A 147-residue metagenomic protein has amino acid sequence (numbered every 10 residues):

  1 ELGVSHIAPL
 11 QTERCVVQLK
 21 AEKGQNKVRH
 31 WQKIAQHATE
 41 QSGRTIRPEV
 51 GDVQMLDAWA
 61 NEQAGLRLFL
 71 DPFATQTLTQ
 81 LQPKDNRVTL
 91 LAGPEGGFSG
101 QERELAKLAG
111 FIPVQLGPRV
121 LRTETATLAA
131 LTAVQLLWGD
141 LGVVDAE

Functional and structural regions predicted by a protein language model:
E1-L68: RNA substrate-binding interface of SAM-dependent RNA methyltransferases
R14-V16, A74, E95, Q135: Short, glycine/serine-rich, charged loops/turns that create anion-binding and catalytic segments at active sites
V16-V17, T77, T123: Generic structural signal for helix capping and beta-alpha/helix-loop junctions
T39, E95, R119, T123: Glycine- and other small-residue-rich loops at beta-strand/loop junctions that grip anionic moieties
G51-M55, F73, T125: Short beta->alpha linker loops
Q63-R103, F111-V114: Active-site/ligand-binding-proximal alpha/beta "capping" segment
G100-E147: Structured adenosyl-cofactor binding patch, chiefly the S-adenosyl-L-methionine
